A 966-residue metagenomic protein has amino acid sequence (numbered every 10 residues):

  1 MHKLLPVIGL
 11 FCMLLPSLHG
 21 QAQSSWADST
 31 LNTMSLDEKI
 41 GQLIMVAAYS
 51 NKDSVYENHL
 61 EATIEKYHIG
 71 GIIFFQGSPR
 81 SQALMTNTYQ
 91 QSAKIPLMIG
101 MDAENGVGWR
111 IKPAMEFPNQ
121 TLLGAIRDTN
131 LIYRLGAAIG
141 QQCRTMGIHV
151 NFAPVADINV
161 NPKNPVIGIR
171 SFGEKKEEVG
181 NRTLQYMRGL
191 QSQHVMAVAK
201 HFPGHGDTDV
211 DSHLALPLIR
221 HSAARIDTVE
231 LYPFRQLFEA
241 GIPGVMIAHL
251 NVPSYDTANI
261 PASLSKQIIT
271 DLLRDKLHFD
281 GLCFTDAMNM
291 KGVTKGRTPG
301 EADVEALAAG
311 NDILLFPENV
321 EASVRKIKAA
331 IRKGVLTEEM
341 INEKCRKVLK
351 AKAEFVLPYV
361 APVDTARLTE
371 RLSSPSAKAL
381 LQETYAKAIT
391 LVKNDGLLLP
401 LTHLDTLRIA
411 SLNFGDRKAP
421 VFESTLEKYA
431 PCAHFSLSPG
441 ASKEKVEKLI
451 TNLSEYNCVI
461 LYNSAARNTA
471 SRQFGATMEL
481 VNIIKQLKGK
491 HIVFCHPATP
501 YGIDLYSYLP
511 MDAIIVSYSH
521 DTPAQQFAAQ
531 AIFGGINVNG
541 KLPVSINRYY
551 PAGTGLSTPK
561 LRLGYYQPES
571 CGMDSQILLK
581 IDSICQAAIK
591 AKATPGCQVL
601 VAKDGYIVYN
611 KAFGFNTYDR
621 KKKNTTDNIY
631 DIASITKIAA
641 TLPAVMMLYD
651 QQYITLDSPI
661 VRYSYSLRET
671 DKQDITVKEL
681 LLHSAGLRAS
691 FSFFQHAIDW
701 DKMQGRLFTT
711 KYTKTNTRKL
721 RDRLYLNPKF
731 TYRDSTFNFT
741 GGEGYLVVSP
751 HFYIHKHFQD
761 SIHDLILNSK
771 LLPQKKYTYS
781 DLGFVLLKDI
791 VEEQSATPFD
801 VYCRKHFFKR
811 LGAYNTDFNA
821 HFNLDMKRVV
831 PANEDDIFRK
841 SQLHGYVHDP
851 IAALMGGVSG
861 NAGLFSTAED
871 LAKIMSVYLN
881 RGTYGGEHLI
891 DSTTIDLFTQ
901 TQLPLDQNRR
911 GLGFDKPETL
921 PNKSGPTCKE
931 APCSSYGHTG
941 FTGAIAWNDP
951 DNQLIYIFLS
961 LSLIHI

Functional and structural regions predicted by a protein language model:
M1-S25: Bacterial Sec-dependent N-terminal signal peptides
Q21-M115, Y456: N-terminal hydrophobic targeting/anchoring segments and the immediately downstream early-domain regions of hydrolases
A22-T63, D275, R297-S570, D574: Preference for extracellular/luminal or secreted protein segments
S35, I72, R80-L97, V107-W109 (+2 more regions): Second-shell residues forming the walls of enzyme active-site clefts
S570-I632, Y653-T655, R662, H763-S769 (+1 more regions): Short, conserved catalytic-motif segment at the N-terminal edge
L579-Q586, V599-L600, G605, N628-D657 (+4 more regions): Active-site SXXK
Q673-S934: Short, surface-exposed loop or secondary-structure junction motifs that flank catalytic or metal-binding residues
H965-I966: Conserved small/polar residues in nucleotide/adenosyl-binding loops
